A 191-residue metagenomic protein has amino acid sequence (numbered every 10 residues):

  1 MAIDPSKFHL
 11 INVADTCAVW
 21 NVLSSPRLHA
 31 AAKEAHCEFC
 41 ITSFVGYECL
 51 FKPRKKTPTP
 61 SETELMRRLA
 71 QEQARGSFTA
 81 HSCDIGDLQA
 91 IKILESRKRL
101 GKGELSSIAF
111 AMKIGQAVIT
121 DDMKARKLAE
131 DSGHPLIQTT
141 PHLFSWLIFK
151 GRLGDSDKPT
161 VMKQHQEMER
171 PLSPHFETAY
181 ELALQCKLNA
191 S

Functional and structural regions predicted by a protein language model:
A2-F110, I114-Q116, M123-S132, I137-Q138 (+3 more regions): Active-site-proximal, substrate-binding regions of enzyme catalytic domains and RNA-binding/basic surfaces
